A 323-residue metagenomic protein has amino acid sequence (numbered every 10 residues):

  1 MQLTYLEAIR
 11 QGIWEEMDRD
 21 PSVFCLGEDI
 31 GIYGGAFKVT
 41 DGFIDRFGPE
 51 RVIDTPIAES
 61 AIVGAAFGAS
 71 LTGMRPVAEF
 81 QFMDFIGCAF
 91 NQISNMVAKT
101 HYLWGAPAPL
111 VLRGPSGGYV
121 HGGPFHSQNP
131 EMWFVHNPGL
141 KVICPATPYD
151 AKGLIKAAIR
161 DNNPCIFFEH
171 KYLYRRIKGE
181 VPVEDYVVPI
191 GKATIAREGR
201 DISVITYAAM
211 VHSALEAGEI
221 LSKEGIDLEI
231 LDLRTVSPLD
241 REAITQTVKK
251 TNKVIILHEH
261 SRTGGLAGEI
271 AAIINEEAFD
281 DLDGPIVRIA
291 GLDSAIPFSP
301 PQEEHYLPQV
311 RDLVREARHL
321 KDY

Functional and structural regions predicted by a protein language model:
M1-P164, F168, L173, E304-H305: Thiamine diphosphate
I30, F37-R46, G105-P109, R113 (+2 more regions): Thiamine diphosphate
